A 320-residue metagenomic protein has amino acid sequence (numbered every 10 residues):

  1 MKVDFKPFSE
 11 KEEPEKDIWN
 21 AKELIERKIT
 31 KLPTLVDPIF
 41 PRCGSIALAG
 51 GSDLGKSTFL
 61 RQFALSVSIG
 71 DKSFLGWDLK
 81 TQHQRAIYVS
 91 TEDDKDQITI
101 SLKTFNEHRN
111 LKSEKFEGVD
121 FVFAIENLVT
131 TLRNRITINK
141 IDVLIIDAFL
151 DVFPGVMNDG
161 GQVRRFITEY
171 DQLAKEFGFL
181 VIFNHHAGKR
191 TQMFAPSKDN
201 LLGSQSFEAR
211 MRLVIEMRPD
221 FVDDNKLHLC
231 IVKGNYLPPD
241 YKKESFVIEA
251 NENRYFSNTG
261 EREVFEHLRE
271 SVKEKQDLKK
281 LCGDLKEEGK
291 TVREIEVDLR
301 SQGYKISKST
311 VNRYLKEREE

Functional and structural regions predicted by a protein language model:
K2-E13, T137-I138, D220-E320: C-terminal regions of RecA-like/P-loop NTPase motor modules
F8-F105: The Walker A/P-loop phosphate-binding site
E13, V36, S52, K80-R165: Conserved inter-motif catalytic segment of the P-loop NTP-binding fold
I29, I125-E126, V163, S197 (+1 more regions): A conditional alpha-helix N-cap/helix-loop micro-motif detector
A47-L48, D53, T58, R164-R254: Phosphate-binding/switch region of NTP-binding enzymes
R61, L65, I69, V129-T137 (+3 more regions): Amphipathic, non-transmembrane alpha-helical secondary structure
S68, K175, K286: Anion (oxyanion) recognition and catalysis
D151-F153, G188-Q192, Y304: Short, active-site-adjacent cap segments at secondary-structure transitions
